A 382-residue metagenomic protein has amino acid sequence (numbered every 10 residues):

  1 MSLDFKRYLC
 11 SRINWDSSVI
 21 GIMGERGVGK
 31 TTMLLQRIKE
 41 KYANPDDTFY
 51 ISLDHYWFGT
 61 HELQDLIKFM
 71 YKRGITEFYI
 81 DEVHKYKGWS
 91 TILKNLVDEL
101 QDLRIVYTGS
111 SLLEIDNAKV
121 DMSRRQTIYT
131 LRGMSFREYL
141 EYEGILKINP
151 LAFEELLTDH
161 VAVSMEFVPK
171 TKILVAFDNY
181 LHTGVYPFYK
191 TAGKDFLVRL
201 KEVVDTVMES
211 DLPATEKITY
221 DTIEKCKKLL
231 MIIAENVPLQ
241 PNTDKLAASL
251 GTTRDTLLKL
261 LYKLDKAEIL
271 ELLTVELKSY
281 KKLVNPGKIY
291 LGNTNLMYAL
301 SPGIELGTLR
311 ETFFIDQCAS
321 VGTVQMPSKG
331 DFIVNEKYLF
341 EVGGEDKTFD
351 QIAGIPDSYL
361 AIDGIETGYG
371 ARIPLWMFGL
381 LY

Functional and structural regions predicted by a protein language model:
M1-L3, I13, I20, Q36 (+4 more regions): A cross-kingdom feature that marks ATP-driven nucleic-acid transaction machinery
R26-G27: Walker A (P-loop) phosphate-binding loop of P-loop NTPases
K30-T31: Conserved lysine of the Walker
P45-E77: Short glycine-rich substrate-engagement loop in P-loop NTPases that contacts/grips substrate
Y71-W89: Conserved P-loop NTPase "ATPase switch" module shared by AAA+ and STAND
Y79, R104-S110, T130: Structural recognition of the conserved hydrophobic beta-strand(s) that form the central parallel beta-sheet of P-loop
S110, D116-E224, L230: Interdomain motor-coupling "hinge/lid" segment immediately C-terminal to the ATP-binding subdomain of NTP-driven enzymes
F188-S328: Accessory nucleic acid-recognition modules appended to NTPase machines
